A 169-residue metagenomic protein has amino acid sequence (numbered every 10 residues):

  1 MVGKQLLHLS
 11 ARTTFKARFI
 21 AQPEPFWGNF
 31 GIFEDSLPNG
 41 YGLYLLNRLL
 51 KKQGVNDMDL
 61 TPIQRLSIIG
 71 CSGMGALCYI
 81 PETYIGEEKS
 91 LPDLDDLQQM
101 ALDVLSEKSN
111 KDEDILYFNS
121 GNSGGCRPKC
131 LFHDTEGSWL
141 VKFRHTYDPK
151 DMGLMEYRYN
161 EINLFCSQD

Functional and structural regions predicted by a protein language model:
M1-D169: Phosphate/dinucleotide-binding and metal-coordinating scaffold of catalytic cores in nucleotide-dependent enzymes
